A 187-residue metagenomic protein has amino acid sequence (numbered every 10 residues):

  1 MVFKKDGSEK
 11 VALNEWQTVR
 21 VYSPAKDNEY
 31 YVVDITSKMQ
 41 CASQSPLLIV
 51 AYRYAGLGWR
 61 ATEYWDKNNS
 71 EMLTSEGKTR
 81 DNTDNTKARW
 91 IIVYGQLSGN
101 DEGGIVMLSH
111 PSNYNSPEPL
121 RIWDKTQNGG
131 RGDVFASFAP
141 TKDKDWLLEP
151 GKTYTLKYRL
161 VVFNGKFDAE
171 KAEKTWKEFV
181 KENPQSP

Functional and structural regions predicted by a protein language model:
M1-E29: Extended, loop-rich substrate-binding clefts of extracytoplasmic carbohydrate-active enzymes
M1-V2, W16-T18, T36-Q40, R60 (+1 more regions): Residue-level recognition of well-ordered beta-strand positions that form the cores of beta-sheet-rich folds across
K5, A25, S43, W65 (+2 more regions): Residues that cap or initiate secondary-structure elements
S8, A25-E29, L97-E102, S112-N115 (+1 more regions): A short, structured loop/turn motif at beta-sheet edges
N14-W16, Y30-T36, Q44, Y54-G56 (+4 more regions): Extracellular structured ligand-interaction cores
Y22-E71: Acidic (Asp/Glu-rich), glycine- and aromatic
Y52-W59, Y64-K142: Trp/Gly-enriched beta-strand surface patches
M107-P187: Beta-strand-rich recognition/accessory modules
